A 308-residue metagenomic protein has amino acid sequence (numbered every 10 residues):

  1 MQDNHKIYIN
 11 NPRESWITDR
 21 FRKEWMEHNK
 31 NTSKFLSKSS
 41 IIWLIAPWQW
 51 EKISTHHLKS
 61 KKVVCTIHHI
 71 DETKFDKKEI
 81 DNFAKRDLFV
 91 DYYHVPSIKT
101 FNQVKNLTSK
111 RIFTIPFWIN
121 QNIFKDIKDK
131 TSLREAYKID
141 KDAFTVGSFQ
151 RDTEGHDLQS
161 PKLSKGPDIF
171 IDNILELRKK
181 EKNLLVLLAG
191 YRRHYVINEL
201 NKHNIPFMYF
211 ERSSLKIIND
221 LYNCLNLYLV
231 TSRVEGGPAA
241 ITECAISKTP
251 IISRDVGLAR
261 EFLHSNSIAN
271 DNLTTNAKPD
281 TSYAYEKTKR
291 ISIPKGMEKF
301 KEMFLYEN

Functional and structural regions predicted by a protein language model:
D91-Q103, S109-I127, T145, F149: Donor nucleotide-sugar binding/catalytic pocket of nucleotide-sugar-dependent glycosyltransferases
K125-I139: A short helix/loop element that forms part of the nucleotide-sugar donor recognition site in Leloir-type
E135-A136, K141-Y195: Conserved catalytic-core segment of nucleotide-activated headgroup transferases in glycan assembly
G190, H194-S213: Nucleotide-activated donor-binding/catalytic signature segment of Leloir-type glycosyltransferases, i.e., the conserved
D220-L225: Short alpha-helical donor nucleotide-sugar binding micro-motif in glycosyltransferases
R233: Aromatic "clamp/platform" in nucleotide-sugar-dependent glycosyltransferases that forms part of the donor/acceptor
P250-S253: Short hydrophobic beta-strand element within catalytic cores of glycosyltransferases and related nucleotide-activated
L273-N308: A charged, aromatic-enriched C-terminal amphipathic alpha-helix characteristic of glycosyltransferases across folds
